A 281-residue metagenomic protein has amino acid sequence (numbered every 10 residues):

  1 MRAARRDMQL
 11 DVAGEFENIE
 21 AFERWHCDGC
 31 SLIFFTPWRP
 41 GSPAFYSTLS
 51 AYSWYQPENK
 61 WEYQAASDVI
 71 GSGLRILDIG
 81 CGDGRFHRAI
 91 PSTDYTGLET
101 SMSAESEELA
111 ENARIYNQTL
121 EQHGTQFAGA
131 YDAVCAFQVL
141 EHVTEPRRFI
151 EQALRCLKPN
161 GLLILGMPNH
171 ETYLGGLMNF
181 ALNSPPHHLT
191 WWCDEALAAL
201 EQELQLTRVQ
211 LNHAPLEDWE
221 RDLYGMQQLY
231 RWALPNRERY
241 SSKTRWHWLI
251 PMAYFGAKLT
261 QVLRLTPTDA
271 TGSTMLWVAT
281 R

Functional and structural regions predicted by a protein language model:
M1-F137, R147-I150, H213-A214, E238-R239 (+3 more regions): Conserved N-terminal segment of class I S-adenosyl-L-methionine
R6-M8, A44-S53, L177-P185, G225-A233: Short glycine/proline- and charge-enriched loop/turn segments that cap or connect secondary-structure elements
D7-M8, L165-L200: Short, glycine-/aromatic-enriched active-site segment of Class I SAM-dependent methyltransferases
Q138-H142: A short His-aromatic
R147-L162: A short glycine-rich, Lys/Arg-flanked "PGG" loop and its adjoining helix->strand segment in the class I
D194-A214, A253: A SAM-dependent methyltransferase catalytic signature shared across enzymes that methylate proteins
V209-T244: Conserved catalytic loop of SAM-dependent methyltransferase domains
A257-L276: Conserved Class I S-adenosyl-L-methionine
